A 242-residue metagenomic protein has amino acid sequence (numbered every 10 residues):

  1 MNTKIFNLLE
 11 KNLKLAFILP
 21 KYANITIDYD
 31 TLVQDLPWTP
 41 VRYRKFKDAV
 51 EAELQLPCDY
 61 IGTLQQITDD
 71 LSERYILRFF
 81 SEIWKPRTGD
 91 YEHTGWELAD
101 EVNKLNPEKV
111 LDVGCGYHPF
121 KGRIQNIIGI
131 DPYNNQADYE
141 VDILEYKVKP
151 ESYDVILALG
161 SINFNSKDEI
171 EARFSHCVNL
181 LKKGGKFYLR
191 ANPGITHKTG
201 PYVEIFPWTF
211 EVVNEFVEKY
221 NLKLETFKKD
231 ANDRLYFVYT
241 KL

Functional and structural regions predicted by a protein language model:
N7-P20, W38-V50, Y60-K147, K186-L242: Class I (Rossmann-like) S-adenosyl-L-methionine-dependent methyltransferase catalytic domain, capturing the SAM-binding
K21-L36, E53-G62: Phosphopantetheine carrier-protein modules
L144-I156: A short acidic, Gly/Pro-enriched loop at the edge of an enzyme's catalytic core that lines a small-molecule cofactor
V155-D168: A short SAM/SAH-binding and catalytic strip from SAM-dependent methyltransferases
K167-E171, P207: Non-membrane alpha-helical structural segments and their capping/turn regions in soluble enzymes
E171-K183: A short glycine-rich, Lys/Arg-flanked "PGG" loop and its adjoining helix->strand segment in the class I
